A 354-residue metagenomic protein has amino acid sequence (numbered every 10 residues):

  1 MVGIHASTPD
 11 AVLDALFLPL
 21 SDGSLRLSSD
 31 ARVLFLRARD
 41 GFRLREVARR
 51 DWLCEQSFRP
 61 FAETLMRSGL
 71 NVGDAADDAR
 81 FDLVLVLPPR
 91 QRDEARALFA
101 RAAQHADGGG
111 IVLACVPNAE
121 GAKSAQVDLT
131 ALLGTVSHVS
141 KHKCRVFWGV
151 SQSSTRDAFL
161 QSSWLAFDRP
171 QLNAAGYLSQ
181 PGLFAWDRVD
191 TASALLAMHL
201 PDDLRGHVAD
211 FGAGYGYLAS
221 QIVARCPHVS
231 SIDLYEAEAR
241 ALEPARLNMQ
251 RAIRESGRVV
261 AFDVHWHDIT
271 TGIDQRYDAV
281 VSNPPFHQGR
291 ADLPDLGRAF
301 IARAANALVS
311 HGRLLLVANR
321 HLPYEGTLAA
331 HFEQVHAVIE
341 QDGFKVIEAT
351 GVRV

Functional and structural regions predicted by a protein language model:
I4-S68, T191-S282: Conserved SAM/SAH cofactor-binding pocket of Class I
L83-D93, F211-Y215, Y277-R290: Conserved proline-anchored active-site loop of SAM-dependent methyltransferases that bridges a beta-strand
E94-P170: N-terminal auxiliary segments of SAM/dcSAM-dependent transferases
R96-G108, G297-S310: A short glycine-rich, Lys/Arg-flanked "PGG" loop and its adjoining helix->strand segment in the class I
G110, S230, G312: Glycine-centered, small-residue-biased loops immediately flanking beta-strands in adenine/cofactor-binding cores
G134-K143, Q180, Q334-D342: Conserved S-adenosyl-L-methionine
S140-H207: SAM-dependent Rossmann-like transferase core, predominantly class I methyltransferases with a strong bias toward
A239, A279-A305: Mobile active-site "lid"/loop adjacent to the S-adenosyl-L-methionine
